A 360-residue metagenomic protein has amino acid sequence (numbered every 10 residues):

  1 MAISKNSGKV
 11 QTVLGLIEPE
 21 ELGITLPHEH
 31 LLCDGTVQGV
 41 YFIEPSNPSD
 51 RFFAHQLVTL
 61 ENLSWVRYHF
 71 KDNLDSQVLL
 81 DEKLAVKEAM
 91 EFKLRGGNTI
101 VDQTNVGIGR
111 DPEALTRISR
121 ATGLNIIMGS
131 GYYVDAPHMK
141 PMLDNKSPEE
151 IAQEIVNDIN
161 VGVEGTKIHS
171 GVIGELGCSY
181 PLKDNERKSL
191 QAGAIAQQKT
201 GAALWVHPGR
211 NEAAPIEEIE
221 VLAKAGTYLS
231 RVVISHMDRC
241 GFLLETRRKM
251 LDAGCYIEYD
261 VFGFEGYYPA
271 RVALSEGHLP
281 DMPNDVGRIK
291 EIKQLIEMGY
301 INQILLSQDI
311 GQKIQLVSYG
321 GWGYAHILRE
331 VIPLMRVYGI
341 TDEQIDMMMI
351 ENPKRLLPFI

Functional and structural regions predicted by a protein language model:
S4-L16, H326-I360: Mid-to-C-terminal alpha-helical segments outside catalytic/metal-binding sites
P27, L32, Y41-Q103, I108-T122 (+1 more regions): Alpha-helical scaffold segments that flank or form the walls of functional sites
H28, I100, Y132, Q197 (+4 more regions): Divalent metal-coordination and catalytic microenvironments
C33-L79, G131-E149, V261, Y268-H278 (+3 more regions): Active-site gating loops and adjacent loop-to-helix segments of metal-dependent hydrolytic enzymes
T99, R117-R120, N125-A203, M237 (+2 more regions): Active-site gating/metal-coordination segments in enzymes
E113-L115, P141, K183-K188, N211-G226 (+1 more regions): Distinct, well-ordered alpha-helical segments
G123, T200-A203, A223-S230, K249-E258 (+1 more regions): Glycine-enriched alpha-helix->loop->beta-strand junction motifs that scaffold or abut catalytic
W205-H207, Y259-F262, G299-G321: Short acidic/histidine-rich active-site segments
